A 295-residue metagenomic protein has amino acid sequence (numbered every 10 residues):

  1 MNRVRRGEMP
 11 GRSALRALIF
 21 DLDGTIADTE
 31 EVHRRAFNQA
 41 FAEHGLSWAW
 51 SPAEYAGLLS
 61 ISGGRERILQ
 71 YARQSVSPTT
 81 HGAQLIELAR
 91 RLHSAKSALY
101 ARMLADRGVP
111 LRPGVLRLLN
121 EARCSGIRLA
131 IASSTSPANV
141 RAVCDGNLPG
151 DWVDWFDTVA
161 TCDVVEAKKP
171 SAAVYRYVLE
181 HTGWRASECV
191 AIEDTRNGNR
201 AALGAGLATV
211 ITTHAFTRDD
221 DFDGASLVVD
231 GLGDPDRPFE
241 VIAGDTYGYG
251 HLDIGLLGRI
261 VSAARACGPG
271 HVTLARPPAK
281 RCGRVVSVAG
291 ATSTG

Functional and structural regions predicted by a protein language model:
M1-L15, N120, S136-G295: Asp-based, Mg2+/Mn2+-dependent phosphohydrolase catalytic module
N2-V4, G11-L22, I26-P113, N120-S125 (+1 more regions): N-terminal helical cap/lid subdomain that shapes the substrate entry/recognition surface in HAD-like hydrolases
T25, S133-T135: Conserved phosphate-coupling serine/threonine residues in phosphotransfer and NTP-handling enzymes
S51-A53, G114, A132, C189 (+1 more regions): Residue-level detector of family-conserved "landmark" positions at structurally sensitive sites
L111, A132, A167: Residue-level marker of regulatory loop/turn positions in helix-turn-helix DNA-binding domains and in histidine
